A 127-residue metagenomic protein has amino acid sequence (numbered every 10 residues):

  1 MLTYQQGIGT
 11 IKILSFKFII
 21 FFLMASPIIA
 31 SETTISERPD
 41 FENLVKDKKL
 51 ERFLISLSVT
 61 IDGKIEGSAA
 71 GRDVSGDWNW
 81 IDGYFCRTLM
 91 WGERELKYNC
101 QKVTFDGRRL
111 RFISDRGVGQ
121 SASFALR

Functional and structural regions predicted by a protein language model:
M1-K12, K17: N-terminal amphipathic/basic-hydrophobic helices that include classical n-h-c signal peptides and signal-anchor
L2, G9, I28-R127: Lipid interaction determinants
S15-S26: Bacterial N-terminal signal peptides
